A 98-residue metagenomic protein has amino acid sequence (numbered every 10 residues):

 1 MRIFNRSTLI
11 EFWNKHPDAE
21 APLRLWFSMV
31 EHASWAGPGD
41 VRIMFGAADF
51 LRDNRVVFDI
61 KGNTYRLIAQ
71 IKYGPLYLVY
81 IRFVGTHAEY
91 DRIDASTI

Functional and structural regions predicted by a protein language model:
M1-T64, K72-Y77, H87-I98: Basic, Lys/Arg-enriched alpha-helical interface segments
I81-V84: Catalytic Cys-His active-site segments of thiol-dependent hydrolases/isopeptidases
